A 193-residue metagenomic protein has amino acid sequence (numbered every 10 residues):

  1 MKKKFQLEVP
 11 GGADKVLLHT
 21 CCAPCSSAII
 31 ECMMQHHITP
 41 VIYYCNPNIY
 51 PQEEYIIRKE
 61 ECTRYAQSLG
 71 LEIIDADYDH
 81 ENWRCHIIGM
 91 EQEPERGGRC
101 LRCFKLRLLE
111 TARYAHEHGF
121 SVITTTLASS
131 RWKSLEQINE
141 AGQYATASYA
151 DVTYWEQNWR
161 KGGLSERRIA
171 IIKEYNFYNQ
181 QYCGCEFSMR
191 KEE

Functional and structural regions predicted by a protein language model:
M1-E193: Nucleotide-activated chemistry modules centered on ATP-dependent adenylation/adenylyltransferase
